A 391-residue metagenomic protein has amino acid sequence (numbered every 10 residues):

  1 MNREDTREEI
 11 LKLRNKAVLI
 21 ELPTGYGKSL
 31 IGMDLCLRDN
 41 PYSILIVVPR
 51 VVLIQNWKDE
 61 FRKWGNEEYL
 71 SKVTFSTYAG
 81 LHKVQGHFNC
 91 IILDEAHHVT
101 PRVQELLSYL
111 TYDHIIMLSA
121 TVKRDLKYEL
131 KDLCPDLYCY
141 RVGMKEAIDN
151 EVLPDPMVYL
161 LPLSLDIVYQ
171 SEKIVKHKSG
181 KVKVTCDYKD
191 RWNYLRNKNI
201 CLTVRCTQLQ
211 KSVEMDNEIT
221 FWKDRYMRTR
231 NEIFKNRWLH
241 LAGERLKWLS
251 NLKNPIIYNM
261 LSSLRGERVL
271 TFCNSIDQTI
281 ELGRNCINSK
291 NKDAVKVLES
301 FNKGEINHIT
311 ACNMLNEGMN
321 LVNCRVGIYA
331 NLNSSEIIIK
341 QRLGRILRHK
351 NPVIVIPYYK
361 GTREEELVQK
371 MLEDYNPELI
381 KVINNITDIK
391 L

Functional and structural regions predicted by a protein language model:
M1-E21: Conserved pre-motif I regulatory segment
T24-F61, I276-D277: Conserved Walker A/P-loop ATP-binding site and its immediately adjacent core in helicase/helicase-like ATPase domains
V51-H87: Inter-Walker segment of RecA-like/P-loop motor cores
Q55-D59, R268-F272, D277-M319: Conserved helicase ATPase core of P-loop NTP-dependent helicases/translocases
F88-I92, H308-C312, N316-N333, I338 (+2 more regions): A short beta-strand element within the Helicase C-terminal
H98-V158: Post-DEXD/H (motif II) to motif III coupling segment of the RecA-like Helicase ATP-binding lobe
R141-E267: Conserved interdomain linker/interface between the two RecA-like ATPase lobes of SF2 helicase motors
R345-E373: Conserved segment of the helicase C-terminal RecA-like domain
